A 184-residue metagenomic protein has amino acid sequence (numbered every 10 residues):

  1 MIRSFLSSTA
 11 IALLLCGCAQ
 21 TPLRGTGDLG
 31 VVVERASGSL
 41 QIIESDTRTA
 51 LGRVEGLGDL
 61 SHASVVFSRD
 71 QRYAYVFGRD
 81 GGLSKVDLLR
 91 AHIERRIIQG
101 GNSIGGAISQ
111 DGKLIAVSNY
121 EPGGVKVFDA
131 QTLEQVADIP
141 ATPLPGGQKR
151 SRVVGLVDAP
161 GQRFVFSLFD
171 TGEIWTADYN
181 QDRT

Functional and structural regions predicted by a protein language model:
M1-S4: Positively charged n-region of N-terminal signal peptides that target proteins for export
S7-G17: Bacterial N-terminal signal peptides
G17-T184: Predominantly soluble domains enriched in secretory-pathway, periplasmic, or organellar proteins
